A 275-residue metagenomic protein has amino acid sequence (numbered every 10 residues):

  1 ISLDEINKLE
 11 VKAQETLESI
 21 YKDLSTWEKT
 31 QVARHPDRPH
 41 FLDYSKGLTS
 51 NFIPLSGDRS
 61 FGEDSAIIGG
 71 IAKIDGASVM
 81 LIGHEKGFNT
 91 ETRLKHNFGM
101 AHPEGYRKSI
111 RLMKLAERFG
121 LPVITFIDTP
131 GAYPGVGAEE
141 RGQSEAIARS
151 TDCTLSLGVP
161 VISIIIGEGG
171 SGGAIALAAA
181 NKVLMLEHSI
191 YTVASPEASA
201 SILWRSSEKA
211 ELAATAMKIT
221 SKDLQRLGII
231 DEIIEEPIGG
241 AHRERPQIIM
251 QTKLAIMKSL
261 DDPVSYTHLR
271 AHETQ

Functional and structural regions predicted by a protein language model:
L3-Q14, P39-L42, P103-Y106, S144 (+2 more regions): Electropositive phosphate-/nucleotide-binding environments in soluble metabolic enzymes
D4-K73: Extended amphipathic alpha-helical scaffolds
A13, L17-I20, T49-S56, M113 (+5 more regions): Structural signal for hydrophobic packing residues in well-ordered secondary-structure cores of soluble enzyme domains
T30-A33, L94-F98, G239-H242: Short hinge/gating elements
G47, F61-E63, G69, I74 (+2 more regions): Glycine-rich beta-alpha loop segments
I127-M257, D261: Conserved catalytic cores of soluble enzyme domains, especially glycine-rich substrate-binding beta-alpha loops
H268-Q275: Single conserved hydrophobic/aromatic residue that forms the stacking wall/gate of nucleotide- or nucleobase-binding
